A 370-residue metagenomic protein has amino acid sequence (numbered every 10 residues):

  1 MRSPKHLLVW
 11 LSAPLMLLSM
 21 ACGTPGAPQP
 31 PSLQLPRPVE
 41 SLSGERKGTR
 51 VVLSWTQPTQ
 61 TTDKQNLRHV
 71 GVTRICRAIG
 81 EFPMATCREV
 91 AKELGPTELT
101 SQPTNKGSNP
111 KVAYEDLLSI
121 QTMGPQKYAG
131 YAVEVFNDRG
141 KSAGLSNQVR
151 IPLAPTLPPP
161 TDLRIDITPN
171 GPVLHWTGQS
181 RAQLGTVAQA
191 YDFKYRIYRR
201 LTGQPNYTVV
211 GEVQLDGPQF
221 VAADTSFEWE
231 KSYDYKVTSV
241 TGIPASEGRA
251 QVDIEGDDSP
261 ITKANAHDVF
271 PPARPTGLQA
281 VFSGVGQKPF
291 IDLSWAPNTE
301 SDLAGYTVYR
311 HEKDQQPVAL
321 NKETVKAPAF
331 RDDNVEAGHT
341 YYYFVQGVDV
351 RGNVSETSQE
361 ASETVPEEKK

Functional and structural regions predicted by a protein language model:
M1-L11: Bacterial N-terminal signal peptides that target proteins for export
L18-A21: C-terminal motif of bacterial Sec signal peptides marking the signal peptidase cleavage site
G23-L67, G140-A190, W229, T241-D302 (+2 more regions): Pro/Thr/Ser/Gly-rich low-complexity, intrinsically disordered linker/stalk tracts
W55, I75, D116, A129-V135 (+12 more regions): An aromatic-rich alpha-helical recognition segment common to small helix-rich domains
P58-R88, Q179-N206, A296-D314: Solvent-exposed loop/turn segments flanking beta-strands in beta-repeat/beta-sandwich domains
I79-T100, G203-V209, A245-D258, Q316-A319: Acidic Ser/Thr/Pro-rich low-complexity disordered segments that often serve as glycosylated linkers/stalks around
N105-P110, G211-P218, L320-K326: Short beta-strand segments within Ig-like beta-sandwich modules, predominantly Fibronectin type-III
K111-S142, D224-R249, D332-V354: Beta-strand-rich modules
